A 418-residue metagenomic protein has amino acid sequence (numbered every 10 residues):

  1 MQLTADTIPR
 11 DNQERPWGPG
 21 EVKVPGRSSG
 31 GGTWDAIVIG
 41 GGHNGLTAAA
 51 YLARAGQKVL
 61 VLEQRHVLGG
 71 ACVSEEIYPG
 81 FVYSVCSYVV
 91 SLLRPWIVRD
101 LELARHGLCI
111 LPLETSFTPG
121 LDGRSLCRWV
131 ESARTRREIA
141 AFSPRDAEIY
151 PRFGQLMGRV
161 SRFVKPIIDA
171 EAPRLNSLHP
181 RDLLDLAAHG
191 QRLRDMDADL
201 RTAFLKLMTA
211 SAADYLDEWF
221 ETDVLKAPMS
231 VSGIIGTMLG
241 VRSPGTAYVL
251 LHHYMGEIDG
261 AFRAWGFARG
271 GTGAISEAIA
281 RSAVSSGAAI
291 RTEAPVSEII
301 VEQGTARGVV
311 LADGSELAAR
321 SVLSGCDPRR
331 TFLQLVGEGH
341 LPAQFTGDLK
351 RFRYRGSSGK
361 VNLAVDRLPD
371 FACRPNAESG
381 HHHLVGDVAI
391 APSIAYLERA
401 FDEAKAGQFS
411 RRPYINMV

Functional and structural regions predicted by a protein language model:
M1-A36, R54-A55: Extreme N-terminal leader/targeting segments of oxidoreductases
W34-V61: N-terminal Rossmann-like FAD-binding beta1-loop-alpha1 element of flavoenzymes
G40, P112, T292-A294: Short loop/edge segments at beta-strand edges and connector loops that shape dinucleotide/nucleotide cofactor-binding
A53-Y78: Glycine-rich FAD pyrophosphate-binding loop
P79-L93, L101-D169: Dinucleotide-binding Rossmann-like beta1-alpha1 core, especially the glycine-rich loop that anchors the ADP
G158-S286: Active-site/ligand-binding neighborhood in enzyme catalytic cores
F267-R269, A288, P295-V418: Mid-domain catalytic core of redox enzymes that form a hydrophobic substrate pocket/lid adjacent to a catalytic redox
